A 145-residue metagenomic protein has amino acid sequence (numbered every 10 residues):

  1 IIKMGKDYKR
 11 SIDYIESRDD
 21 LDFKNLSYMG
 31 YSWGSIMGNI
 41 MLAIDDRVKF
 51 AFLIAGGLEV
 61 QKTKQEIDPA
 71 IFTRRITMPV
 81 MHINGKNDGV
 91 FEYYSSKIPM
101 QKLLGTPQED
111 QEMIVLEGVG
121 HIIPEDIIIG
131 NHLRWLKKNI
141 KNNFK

Functional and structural regions predicted by a protein language model:
I1-D19: Alpha/beta-hydrolase active-site loop
D20-Y31: Alpha/beta-hydrolase fold nucleophile elbow
S35-D46: Short glycine-enriched nucleophile-adjacent loop and the immediately C-terminal alpha-helix near the catalytic center
F52-Q61: Active-site nucleophile loop of the alpha/beta-hydrolase fold
D68-P69, M78, E92-K102: Short alpha-helix in the alpha/beta-hydrolase fold that links the catalytic acid
I76, H82-N84, D88: Short beta-strand/loop motif that positions the catalytic acidic residue of the alpha/beta-hydrolase fold
K86-F91, I122: Acidic catalytic loop of the alpha/beta-hydrolase fold
T106-K145: C-terminal catalytic histidine-bearing segment of alpha/beta-hydrolase fold enzymes
